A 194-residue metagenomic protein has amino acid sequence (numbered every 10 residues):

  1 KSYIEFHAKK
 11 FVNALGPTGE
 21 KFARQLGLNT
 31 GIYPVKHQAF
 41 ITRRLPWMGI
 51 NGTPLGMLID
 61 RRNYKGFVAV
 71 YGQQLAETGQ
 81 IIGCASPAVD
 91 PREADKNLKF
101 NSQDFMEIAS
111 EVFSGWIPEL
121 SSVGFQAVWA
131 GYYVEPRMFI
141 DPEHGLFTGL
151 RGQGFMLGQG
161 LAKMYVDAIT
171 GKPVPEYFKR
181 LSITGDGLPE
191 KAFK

Functional and structural regions predicted by a protein language model:
K1-C84, V89-Q103, E107-S122: Flavin-dependent oxidoreductases
M57-Y64, A85-V89, W129-G131, T184 (+1 more regions): A general structural signal for short secondary-structure boundary/capping elements
E111-F193: C-terminal catalytic lobe of FAD-dependent flavoproteins
